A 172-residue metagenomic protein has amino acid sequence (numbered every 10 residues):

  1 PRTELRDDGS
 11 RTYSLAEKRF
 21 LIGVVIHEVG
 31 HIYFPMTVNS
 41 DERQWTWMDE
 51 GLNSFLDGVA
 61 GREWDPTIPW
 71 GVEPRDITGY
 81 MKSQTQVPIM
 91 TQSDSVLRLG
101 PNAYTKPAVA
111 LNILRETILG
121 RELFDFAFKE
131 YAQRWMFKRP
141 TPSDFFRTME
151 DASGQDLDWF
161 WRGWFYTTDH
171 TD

Functional and structural regions predicted by a protein language model:
R2-V72, F128-K129: Zinc-dependent metallopeptidase catalytic helix centered on the HExxH motif and its immediate flanking segment
D7, S40-R43, F55, L97 (+2 more regions): Flexible loop/turn segments at secondary-structure boundaries
D8, L15-F20, M90-L99, N112 (+1 more regions): Active-site-adjacent structural elements in folded domains
R19, M48-G51, Q84, Y104-V109 (+1 more regions): Short, solvent-exposed loop/turn segments at the edges of secondary structure
G23-Y33, I77-T91: Active-site-adjacent bridging/hinge elements
R43, V87-P107: Catalytic-site signature segments of enzymes, centered on catalytic residues
W64-T85, L119: Proline-centered turn/helix-capping motifs that create local helix->coil transitions or kinks
G100-D172: Amphipathic alpha-helical substructures
